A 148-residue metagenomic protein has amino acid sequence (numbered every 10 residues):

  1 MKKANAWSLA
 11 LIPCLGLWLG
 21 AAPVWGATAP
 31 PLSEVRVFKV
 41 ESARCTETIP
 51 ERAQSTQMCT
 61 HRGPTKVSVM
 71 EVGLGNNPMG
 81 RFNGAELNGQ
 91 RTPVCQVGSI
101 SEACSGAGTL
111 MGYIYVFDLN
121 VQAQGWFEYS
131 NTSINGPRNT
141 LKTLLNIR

Functional and structural regions predicted by a protein language model:
M1-L11: Bacterial N-terminal signal peptides that target proteins for export
A10-G20: Bacterial N-terminal signal peptides
V24-R62: Short, compositionally biased P/S/T/A/G/V-rich stretches that sit at domain boundaries
Q57, H61-G75: Aromatic/hydrophobic beta-strand junction motif of beta-rich domains
T60-R62, G108-L110, N120-Q124: Surface-exposed coil/turn segments at beta-strand junctions on protein surfaces, enriched
E71-S99: Extended low-complexity, serine/threonine- and proline-enriched intrinsically disordered segments
I100-F117: Aromatic sugar-binding surface patches on proteins that engage polysaccharides or sugar-phosphate polymers
V116-I147: Short, exposed beta-strand-loop hairpins at the edges of beta-sheets in extracellular/periplasmic proteins
